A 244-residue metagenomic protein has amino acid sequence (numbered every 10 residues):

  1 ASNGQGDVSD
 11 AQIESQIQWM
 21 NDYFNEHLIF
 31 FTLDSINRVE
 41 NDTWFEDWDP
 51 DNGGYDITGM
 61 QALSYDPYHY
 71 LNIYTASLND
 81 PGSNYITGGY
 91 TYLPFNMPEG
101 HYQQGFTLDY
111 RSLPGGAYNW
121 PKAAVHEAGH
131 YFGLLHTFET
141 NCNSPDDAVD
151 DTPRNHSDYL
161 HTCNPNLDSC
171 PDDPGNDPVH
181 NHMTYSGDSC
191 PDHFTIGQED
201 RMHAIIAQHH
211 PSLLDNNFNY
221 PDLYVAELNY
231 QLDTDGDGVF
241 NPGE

Functional and structural regions predicted by a protein language model:
A1-L71, T75-N79: Propeptide-to-catalytic entry region of secreted or membrane-anchored zinc metalloproteases
S9-Q16, W120-A124, Q198: Stable alpha-helical elements in mature extracytoplasmic
Q18-E26, H130-L134, A207, P211: Sec-exported extracytoplasmic/periplasmic mature domains
G59-E139: Active-site-proximal segment of zinc-dependent metalloprotease catalytic domains
L113-D192: The catalytic-center signature of Zn2+-dependent metalloproteases
P191-A226: A recurrent domain-boundary module in secreted/ectodomain proteins
N219-E244: Extracellular/luminal regions of secreted and cell-surface proteins that mediate adhesion/ECM remodeling
